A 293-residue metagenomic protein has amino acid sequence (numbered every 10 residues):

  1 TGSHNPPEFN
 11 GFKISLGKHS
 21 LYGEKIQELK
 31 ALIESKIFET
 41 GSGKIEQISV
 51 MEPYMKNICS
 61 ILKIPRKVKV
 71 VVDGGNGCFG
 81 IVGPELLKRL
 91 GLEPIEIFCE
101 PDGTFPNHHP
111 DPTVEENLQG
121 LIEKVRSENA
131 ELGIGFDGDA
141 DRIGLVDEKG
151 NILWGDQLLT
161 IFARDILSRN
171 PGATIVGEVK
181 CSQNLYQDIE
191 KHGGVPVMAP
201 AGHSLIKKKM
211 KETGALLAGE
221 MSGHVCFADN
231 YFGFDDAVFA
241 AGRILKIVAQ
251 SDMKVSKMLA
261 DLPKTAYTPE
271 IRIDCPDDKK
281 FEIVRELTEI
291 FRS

Functional and structural regions predicted by a protein language model:
H4: Signature for phosphate-centric chemistry
P7-G23, E28-A31, I37-T40, R66 (+2 more regions): Replace "Mg2+/Mn2+-dependent" with "divalent metal-dependent
E8-E128: Gly/Ser/Thr-enriched, mixed-charge loops and adjacent short helices that form phosphate/oxyanion-binding elements
H19, K25-Q27, F98-G103, Q157-T160 (+2 more regions): Short, acidic/turn-prone active-site loops that include or flank metal/cofactor- and phosphate-binding residues
Q27-K30, K56-C59, P84, K88 (+7 more regions): Predominant activation on well-ordered alpha-helical scaffold segments within soluble catalytic domains
V72-G75, F136-G138, G177, G219: Active-site flanking residues adjacent to catalytic metal/cofactor-binding acidic residues
T104-H109, R164-I166, I206-K211: Short, charged, surface-exposed secondary-structure boundary motifs
L132, S168-S293: Phosphate-binding and adjacent anionic-ligand microenvironments
